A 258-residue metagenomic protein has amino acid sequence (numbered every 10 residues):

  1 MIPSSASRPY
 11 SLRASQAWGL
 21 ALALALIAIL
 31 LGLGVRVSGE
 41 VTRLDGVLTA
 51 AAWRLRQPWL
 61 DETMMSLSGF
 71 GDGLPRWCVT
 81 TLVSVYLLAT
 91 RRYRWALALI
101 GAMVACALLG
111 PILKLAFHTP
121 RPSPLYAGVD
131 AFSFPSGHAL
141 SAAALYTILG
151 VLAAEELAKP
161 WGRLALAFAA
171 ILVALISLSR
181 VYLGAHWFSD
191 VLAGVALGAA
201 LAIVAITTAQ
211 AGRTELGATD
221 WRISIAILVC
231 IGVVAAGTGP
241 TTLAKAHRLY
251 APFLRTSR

Functional and structural regions predicted by a protein language model:
M1-R13, G212-I223: Membrane-interfacial, low-structure loops and terminal tails that flank and connect transmembrane helices in multi-pass
I2-F132, S141-E155, K159, A167: Hydrophobic alpha-helical bundle signature of multipass membrane enzymes
A51-L55, P252-R258: Short extracytoplasmic/periplasmic juxtamembrane "stem" segments immediately C-terminal to an N-terminal membrane anchor
S123-A251: Membrane-embedded catalytic cores of phosphoryl/pyrophosphoryl-handling enzymes
